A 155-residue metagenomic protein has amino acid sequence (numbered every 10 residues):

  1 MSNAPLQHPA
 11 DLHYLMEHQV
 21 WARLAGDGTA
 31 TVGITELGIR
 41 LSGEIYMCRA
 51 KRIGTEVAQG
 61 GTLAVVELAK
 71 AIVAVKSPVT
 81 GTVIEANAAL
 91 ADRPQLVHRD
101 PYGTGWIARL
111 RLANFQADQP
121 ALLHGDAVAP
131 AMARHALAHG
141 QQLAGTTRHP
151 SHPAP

Functional and structural regions predicted by a protein language model:
M1-T62, A86-P155: Non-catalytic terminal segments and appended small domains
H13-M16, V73-T82: Short coil-to-beta-strand transition motifs
E36, K70, V79: A short beta-strand motif that forms part of the nucleic acid-binding face of small beta-barrel RNA-binding folds
R49, E67, V73-S77: Small beta-strand-rich domains/subdomains or short beta-sheet motifs embedded in larger alpha/beta proteins
V66, V79, P153-P155: A general structural signal for short secondary-structure boundary/capping elements
